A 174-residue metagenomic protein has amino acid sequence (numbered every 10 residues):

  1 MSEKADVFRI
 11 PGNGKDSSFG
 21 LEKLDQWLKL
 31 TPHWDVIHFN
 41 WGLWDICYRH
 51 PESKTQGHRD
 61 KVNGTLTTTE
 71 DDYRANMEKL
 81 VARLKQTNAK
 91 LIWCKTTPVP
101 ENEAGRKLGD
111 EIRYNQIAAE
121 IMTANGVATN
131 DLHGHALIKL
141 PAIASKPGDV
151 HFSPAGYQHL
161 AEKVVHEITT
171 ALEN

Functional and structural regions predicted by a protein language model:
M1-K4, F19-N174: Alpha-helical cap/lid subdomain in secreted, periplasmic, or secretory-pathway luminal O-acyl-processing enzymes
R9-D16: Short beta->alpha junction loops
